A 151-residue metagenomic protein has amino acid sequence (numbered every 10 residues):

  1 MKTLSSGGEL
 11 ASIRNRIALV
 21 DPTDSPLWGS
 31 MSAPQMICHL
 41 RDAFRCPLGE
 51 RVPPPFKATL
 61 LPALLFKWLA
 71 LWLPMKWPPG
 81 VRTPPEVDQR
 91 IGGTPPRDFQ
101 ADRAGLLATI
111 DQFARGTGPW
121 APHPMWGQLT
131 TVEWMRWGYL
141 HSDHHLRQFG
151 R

Functional and structural regions predicted by a protein language model:
M1-G7, I17-L19, P85-R97, L106 (+2 more regions): Globin-like tetrapyrrole-binding proteins
K2-S5, E9-G29, Q35: Charge-rich, low-complexity N-terminal segments
S6-G7, L106-I110, Y139-S142: Membrane-proximal intrinsically disordered regions of secretory-pathway and membrane-system proteins
S12, H39, G105: Charged catalytic carboxylate motif
T23-W72, Q112, W120-R151: Short, contiguous alpha-helical
L48-G105, F113: Short, helix-capping/interhelical loops that line the mouth of catalytic, cofactor-, or ligand-binding pockets
P79-G80, G118-A121: Short, flexible active-site-proximal loops enriched in glycine and acidic residues
